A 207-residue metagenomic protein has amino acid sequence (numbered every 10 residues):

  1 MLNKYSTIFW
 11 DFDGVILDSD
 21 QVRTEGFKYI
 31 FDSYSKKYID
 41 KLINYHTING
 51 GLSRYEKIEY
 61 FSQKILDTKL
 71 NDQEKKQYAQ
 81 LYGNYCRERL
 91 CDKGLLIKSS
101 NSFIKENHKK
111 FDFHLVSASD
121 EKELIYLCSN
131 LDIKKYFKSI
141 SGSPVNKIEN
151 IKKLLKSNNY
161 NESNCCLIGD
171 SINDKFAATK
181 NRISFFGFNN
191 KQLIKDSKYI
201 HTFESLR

Functional and structural regions predicted by a protein language model:
M1-N44: Active-site neighborhood of HAD-like aspartate-dependent phosphohydrolases
M1-Y5, E121, L127-R207: Asp-based, Mg2+/Mn2+-dependent phosphohydrolase catalytic module
V22, S53, L95, S99 (+3 more regions): Short beta->alpha linker loops
I30-D32, S53-L70: Helix-loop "lid/cap" segments that line or gate small-molecule binding pockets
S33-Y38, L66-L70, D132-Y136, N159-Y160: Short helix-capping segments at alpha-helix termini
D40-L52, E59: N-terminal polybasic phosphate/anion-binding patch
S62-S99: Metal-dependent phosphoesterase signature
N84-L115, E121, I125-C128, I148: Short, acidic loop-to-helix structural element flanking the phosphoryl-transfer center in phosphate-processing enzymes
